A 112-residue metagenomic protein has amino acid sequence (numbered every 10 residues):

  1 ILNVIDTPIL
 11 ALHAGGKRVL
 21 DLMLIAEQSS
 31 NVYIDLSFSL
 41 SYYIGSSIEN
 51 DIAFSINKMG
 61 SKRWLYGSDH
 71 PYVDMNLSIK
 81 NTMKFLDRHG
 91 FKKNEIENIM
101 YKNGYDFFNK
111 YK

Functional and structural regions predicted by a protein language model:
I1-L65: Catalytic pocket-lining loop regions of alpha/beta-barrel enzymes, especially the amidohydrolase/enolase/GH5 lineages
H13, I34, D69, I96 (+1 more regions): Conserved, mostly hydrophobic/aromatic
S37, E49, G67-H70, Y101 (+1 more regions): Residue-level detector of alpha-helical recognition elements and their boundaries
A53-I56, H70, S78: Membrane-targeting and insertion segments and their boundary/processing signals
G60-R63, N76-K112: Mid-to-C-terminal alpha-helical segments outside catalytic/metal-binding sites
